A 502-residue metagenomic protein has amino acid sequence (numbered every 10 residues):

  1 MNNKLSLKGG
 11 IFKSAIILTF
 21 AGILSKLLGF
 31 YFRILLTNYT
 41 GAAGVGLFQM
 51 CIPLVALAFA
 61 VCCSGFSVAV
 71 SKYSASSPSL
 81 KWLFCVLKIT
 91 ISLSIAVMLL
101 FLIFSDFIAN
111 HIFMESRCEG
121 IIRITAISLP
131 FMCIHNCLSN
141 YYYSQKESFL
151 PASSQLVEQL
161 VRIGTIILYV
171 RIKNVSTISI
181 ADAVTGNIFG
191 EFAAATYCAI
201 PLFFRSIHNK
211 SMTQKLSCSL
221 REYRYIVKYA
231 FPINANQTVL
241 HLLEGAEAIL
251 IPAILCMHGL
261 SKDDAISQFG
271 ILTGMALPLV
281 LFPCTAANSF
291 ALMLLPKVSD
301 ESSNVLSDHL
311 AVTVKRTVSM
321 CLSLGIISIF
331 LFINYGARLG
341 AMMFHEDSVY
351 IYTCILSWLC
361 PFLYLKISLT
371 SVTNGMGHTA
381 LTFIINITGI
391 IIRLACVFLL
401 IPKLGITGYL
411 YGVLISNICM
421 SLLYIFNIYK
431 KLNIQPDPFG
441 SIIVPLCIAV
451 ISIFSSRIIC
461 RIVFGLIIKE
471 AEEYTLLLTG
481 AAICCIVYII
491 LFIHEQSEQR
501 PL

Functional and structural regions predicted by a protein language model:
M1-L28, F84, L216-L240, E498-L502: N-terminal membrane topogenesis motif
G10-S67, M98, L102, S128 (+1 more regions): Signature of the first transmembrane helix
L36-A56, I180-D182, E222-Y229, I233 (+2 more regions): Interfacial/gating helices of multi-pass transporter permease domains
C63-S77, V280-L306, A311, T317: Helix-loop junctions and terminal segments of transmembrane helices in multi-pass membrane transport/translocation
L87-I112, A311-F362, A395: Alpha-helical transmembrane segments of multi-pass membrane transport and lipid-handling proteins
M132-S154, W358-T388, L399: Membrane-interface junctions at transmembrane-helix termini in multi-pass inner-membrane proteins
S154-L168, S176-S206, T388-I392, I406-N427 (+4 more regions): Hydrophobic alpha-helical transmembrane segments
Q237, L242, G440-L502: Transmembrane alpha-helical segments of multi-pass transport proteins
